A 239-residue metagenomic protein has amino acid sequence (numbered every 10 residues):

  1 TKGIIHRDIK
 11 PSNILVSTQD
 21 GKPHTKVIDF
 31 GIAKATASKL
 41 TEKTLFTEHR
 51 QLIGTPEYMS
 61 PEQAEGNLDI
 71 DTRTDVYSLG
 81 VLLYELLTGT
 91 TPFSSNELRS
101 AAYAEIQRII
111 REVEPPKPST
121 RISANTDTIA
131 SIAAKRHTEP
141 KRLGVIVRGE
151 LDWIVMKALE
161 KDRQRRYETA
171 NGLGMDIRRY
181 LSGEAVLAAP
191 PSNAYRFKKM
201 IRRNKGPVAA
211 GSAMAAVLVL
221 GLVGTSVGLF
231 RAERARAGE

Functional and structural regions predicted by a protein language model:
T1-I4: Protein kinase catalytic-loop region centered on the HRD/HxD motif
R7, P11-S17, I28-F30, G54-R202: C-terminal lobe helix-coil module of Hanks-type protein kinase domains
S17, T25-K26, A33-S38: Activation segment
T25, T41-I53: Regulatory activation segment
K39-T41, L173: Short acidic, glycine/proline-rich loop/turn micro-motifs
V186, P191, K199-E239: Charged/polar helix/coil "stalk" or linker segments at domain boundaries
